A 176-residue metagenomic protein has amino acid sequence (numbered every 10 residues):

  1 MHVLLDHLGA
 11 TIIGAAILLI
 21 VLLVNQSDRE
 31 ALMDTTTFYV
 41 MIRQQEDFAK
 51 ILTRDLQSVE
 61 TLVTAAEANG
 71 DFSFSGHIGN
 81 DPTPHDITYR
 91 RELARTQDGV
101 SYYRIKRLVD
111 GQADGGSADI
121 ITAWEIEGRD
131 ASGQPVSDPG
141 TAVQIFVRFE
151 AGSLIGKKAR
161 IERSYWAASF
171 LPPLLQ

Functional and structural regions predicted by a protein language model:
H2-S58: Aliphatic-rich helix starts adjacent to a transmembrane/signal segment
T11, L19-D28, Y39, G76 (+2 more regions): Hydrophobic, well-ordered secondary-structure segments that either form specific early membrane-associated helices used
A16, E46-D47, P84, E162-S164: Generic structural microfeature
Q26, L56-Q57, G79, A94 (+2 more regions): Residue-level marker of positions within ordered structural domains that often coincide with functionally constrained
R29, R54, R90-R91, R104-R107 (+1 more regions): Basic side chains
D34, V40, L56-N80: Short, glycine/small-hydrophobic-rich surface segments
E67-P135: Type IV pilin-like appendage domain
E125-Q176: Short linear sequence signals and composition-biased patches located at protein termini or domain-edge surfaces
